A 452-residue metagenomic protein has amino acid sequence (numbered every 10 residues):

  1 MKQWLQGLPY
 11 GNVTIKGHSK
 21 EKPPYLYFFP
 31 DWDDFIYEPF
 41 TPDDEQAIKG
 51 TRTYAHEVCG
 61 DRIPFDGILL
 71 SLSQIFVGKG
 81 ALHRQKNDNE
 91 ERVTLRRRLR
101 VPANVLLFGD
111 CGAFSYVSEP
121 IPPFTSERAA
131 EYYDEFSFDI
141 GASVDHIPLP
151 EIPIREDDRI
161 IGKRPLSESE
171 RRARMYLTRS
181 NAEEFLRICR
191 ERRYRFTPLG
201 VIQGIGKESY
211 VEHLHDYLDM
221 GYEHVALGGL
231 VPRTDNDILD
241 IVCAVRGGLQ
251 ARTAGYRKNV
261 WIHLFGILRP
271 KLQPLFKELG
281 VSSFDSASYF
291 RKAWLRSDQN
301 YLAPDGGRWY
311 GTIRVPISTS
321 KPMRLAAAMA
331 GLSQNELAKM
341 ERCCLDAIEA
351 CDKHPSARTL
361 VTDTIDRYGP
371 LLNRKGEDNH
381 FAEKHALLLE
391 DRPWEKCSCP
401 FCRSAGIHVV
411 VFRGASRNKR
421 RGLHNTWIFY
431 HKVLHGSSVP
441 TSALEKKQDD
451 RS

Functional and structural regions predicted by a protein language model:
M1-E191, C351-A382, D449-S452: Non-catalytic, usually N-terminal nucleic-acid engagement modules in DNA/RNA processing proteins
K2-G7, R193-T364, Y368: Glycine-rich phosphate/ribose-binding loops and adjacent secondary-structure elements that form binding surfaces
G11, L302-S452: C-terminal accessory extensions appended to soluble enzyme cores
Q46-I48, N87-E90, S126-A130, I160-G162 (+5 more regions): Short, low-complexity, polar/charged sequence segments that are solvent-exposed and flexible
I68-L70, L107-G109, G141, T178 (+6 more regions): Generic structural hydrophobic/aromatic packing signal, biased to beta-strands
L69-F76, D145-I147, E223-D235, F265-R308 (+1 more regions): Glycine-rich phosphate-binding active-site loops on the catalytic face of alpha/beta enzymes
L99-V101, R192, A254-Y256, D391: A generic structural signal for short, solvent-exposed coil/turn residues that cap or connect secondary-structure
